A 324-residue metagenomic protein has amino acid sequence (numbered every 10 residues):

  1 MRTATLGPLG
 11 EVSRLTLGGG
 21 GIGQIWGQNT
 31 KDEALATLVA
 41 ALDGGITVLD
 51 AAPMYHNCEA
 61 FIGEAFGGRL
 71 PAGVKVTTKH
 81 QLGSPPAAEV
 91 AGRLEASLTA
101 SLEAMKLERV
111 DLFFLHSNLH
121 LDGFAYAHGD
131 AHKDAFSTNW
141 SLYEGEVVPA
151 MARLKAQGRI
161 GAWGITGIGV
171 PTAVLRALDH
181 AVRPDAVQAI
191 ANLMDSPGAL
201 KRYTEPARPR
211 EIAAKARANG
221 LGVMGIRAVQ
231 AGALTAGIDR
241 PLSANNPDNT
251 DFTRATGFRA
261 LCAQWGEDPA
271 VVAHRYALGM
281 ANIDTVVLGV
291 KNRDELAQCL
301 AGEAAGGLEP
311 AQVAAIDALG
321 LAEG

Functional and structural regions predicted by a protein language model:
M1-K75, E95, E108, N192: N-terminal binding-site loop/beta-alpha segment at the start of enzyme catalytic domains that lines or forms
P8-I25, T77-S84, F114-S117, L121-A127: N-terminal small/glycine-rich loop or linker at the start of catalytic domains across soluble metabolic enzymes
L17, A34, L49, I62 (+8 more regions): Conserved, mostly hydrophobic/aromatic
W26-N29, A52-F61, G83-A91, H120-L121 (+2 more regions): Acidic-and-aromatic substrate-binding clefts and catalytic sites of carbohydrate-active enzymes
Q28-A41, E89-A104, G169-L178, A273: Short, acidic/polar
G63-T78, Y143-R153, Q157: Alpha-helix-loop-beta-strand connector modules within alpha/beta enzyme cores
R93-H116, R153-Q157, Q188: CE4/NodB-like, metal-dependent polysaccharide N-deacetylase domain that modifies extracellular/periplasmic N-acetylated
N118-E323: Beta/alpha (TIM)-barrel catalytic core signal, keyed to glycine-rich beta->alpha loops juxtaposed to Asp/Glu that bind
